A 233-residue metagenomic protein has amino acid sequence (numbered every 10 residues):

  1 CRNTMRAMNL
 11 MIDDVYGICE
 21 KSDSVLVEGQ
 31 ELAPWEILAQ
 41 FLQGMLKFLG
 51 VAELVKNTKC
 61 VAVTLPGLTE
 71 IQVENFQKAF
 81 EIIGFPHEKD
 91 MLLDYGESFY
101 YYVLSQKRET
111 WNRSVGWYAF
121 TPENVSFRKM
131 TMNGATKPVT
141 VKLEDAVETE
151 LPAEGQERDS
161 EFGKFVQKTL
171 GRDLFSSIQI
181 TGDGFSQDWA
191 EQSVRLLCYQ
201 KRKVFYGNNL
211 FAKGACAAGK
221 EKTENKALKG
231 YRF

Functional and structural regions predicted by a protein language model:
C1, N9, Y16-G17, Y102-L143: Gly/Thr-rich phosphate-binding beta-strand-loop-beta motif of the actin/hexokinase/Hsp70
C1-Q72, E144-F175: Conserved phosphate-binding loops in N-terminal lobes of ATP-dependent enzymes of the actin/Hsp70/sugar-kinase
D14, F41, N75-I82, Q192-S193 (+2 more regions): Alpha-helical scaffold elements adjacent to nucleotide-binding pockets in ATP/GTP-utilizing enzyme cores
K47, V55-N57, P66-Y102: Well-ordered mid-protein domain cores that form the structural environment of catalytic cofactors
V61, L68, F76-F85, L104-K107 (+4 more regions): ATP/nucleotide-binding catalytic cores
V63-V73, V166-L197, K203, G207-N208: Glycine-rich phosphate-binding loops at beta-strand->alpha-helix junctions
F85-S98, S193-C216: Conserved phosphate-binding/catalytic loops in two-lobed NTP-binding clefts
L210, C216-F233: Acidic, glycine/GT-rich loop-and beta-edge segments that sit at the periphery of enzyme/chaperone cores
